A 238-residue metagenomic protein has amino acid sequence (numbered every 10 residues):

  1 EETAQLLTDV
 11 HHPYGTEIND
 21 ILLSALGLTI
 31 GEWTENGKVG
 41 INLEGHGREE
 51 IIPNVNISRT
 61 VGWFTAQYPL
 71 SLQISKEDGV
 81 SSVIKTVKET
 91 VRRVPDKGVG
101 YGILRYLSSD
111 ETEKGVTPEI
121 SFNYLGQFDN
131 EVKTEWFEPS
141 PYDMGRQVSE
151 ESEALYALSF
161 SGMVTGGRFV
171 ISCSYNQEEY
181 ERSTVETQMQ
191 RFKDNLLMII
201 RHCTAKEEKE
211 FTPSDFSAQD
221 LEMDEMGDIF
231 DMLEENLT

Functional and structural regions predicted by a protein language model:
E1-Q5: Short amphipathic alpha-helix starts
L6-L7, Q188: A structural signal for short hydrophobic/aromatic patches embedded in well-ordered alpha helices
D9-L23, W33-R146, Q177-E178, E225-F230 (+1 more regions): His-Asp-centered acyl/peptidyl-transfer active-site segments
G31, S58, T112, E150-S152 (+1 more regions): Generic marker of residues within folded, mature protein domains
G37-E44, S75-I84, Y101-G102, S149-A218: Extended, hydrophobic beta-loop-alpha segments that form or line the acyl/peptidyl-thioester binding and transfer paths
T204-T238: Regions immediately C-terminal to embedded phosphopantetheine-bearing carrier domains
